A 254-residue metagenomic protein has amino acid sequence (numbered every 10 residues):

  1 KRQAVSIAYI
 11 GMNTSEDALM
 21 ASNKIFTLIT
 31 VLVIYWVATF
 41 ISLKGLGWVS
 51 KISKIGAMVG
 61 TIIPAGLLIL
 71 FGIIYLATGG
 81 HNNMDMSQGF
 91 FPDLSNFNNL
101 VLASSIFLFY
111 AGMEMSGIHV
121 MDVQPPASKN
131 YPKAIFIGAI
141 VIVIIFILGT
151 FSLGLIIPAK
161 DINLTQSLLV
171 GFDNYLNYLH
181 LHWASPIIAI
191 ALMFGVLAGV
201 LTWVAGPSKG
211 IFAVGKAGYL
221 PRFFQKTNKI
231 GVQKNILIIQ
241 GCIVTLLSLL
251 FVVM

Functional and structural regions predicted by a protein language model:
K1-V5, S15-K24, G47-M58, I187-I188 (+2 more regions): Transmembrane helix-loop boundary segments of multi-pass membrane transporters
R2-L46, P64-L68, L237-I243: Transmembrane alpha-helical segments of multi-pass small-molecule transport proteins
R2-Y9, F136-L201, L220-M254: TM-loop-TM module centered on a large, flexible mid-protein loop between adjacent transmembrane helices in multi-pass
V5-A18, T78-F90, I162-N163: Membrane-interface helix termini and inter-helical loops of multi-pass transporters
N23-V31, F97-L102, S185, A189 (+1 more regions): Residue-level signature of transmembrane alpha-helical entry/exit and packing/kink sites in multi-pass membrane
F26-T78, A111, A134-I140: Membrane-interface loop-to-helix entry segments
V33-F40, L100-F107, I187-L201: Hydrophobic alpha-helical transmembrane segments of multi-pass membrane proteins
K44-I55, M113-F146, G215-I230: Hydrophobic, small-residue-rich membrane helices and short re-entrant helix-turn-helix hairpins that build
